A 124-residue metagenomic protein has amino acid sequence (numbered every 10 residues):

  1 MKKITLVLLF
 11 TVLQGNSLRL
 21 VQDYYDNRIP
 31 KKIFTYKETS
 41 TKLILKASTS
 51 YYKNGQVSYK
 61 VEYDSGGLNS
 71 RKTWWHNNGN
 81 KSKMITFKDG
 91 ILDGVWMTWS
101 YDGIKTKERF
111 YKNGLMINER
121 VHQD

Functional and structural regions predicted by a protein language model:
K3-V12: Sec-dependent N-terminal signal peptides
L13-D124: Glycine/tyrosine- and acidic-biased, solvent-exposed loop/turn segments at the edges of beta-strands
